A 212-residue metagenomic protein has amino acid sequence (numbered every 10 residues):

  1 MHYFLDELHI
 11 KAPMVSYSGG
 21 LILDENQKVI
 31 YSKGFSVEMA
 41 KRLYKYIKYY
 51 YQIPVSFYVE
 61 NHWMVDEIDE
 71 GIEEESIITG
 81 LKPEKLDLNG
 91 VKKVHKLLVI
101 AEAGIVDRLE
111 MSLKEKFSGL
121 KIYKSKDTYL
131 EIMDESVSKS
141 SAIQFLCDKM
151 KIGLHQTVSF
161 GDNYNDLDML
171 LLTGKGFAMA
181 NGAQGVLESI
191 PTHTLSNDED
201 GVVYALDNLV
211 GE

Functional and structural regions predicted by a protein language model:
M1, A40, V94, V106 (+2 more regions): A general structural signal for well-ordered alpha-helical segments in protein cores
M1-G71: Active-site phosphate-binding/coordination module
M1-L5, L109, L113, L170-T173 (+2 more regions): Hydrophobic packing residues within well-ordered alpha-helices of enzyme cores
H2, Y44, Q144, L187 (+1 more regions): Predominant activation on well-ordered alpha-helical scaffold segments within soluble catalytic domains
L8-I10, S18, K116-S118, L172-T173 (+1 more regions): Short, structured coil segments at secondary-structure junctions
V15, V158-F160, F177, T194: Hydrophobic/aromatic beta-strand patches that form the interior of the parallel beta-sheet core in alpha/beta enzyme
Y46, Y50-F160, Y164-M169, N181: Conserved acidic, metal-coordinating active-site core of Asp-based, Mg2+-dependent phosphoryl-transfer enzymes
L172, G176-E212: Asp-based, Mg2+/Mn2+-dependent phosphohydrolase catalytic module
